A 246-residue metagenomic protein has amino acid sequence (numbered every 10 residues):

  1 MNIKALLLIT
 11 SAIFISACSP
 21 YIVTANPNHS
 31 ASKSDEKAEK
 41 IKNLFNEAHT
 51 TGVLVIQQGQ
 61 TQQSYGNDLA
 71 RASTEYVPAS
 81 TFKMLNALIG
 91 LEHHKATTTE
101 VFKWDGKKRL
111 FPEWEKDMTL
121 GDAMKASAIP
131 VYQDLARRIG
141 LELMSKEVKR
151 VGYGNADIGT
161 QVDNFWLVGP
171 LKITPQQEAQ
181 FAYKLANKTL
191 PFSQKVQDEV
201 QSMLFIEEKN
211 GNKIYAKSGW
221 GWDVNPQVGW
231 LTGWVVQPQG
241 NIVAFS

Functional and structural regions predicted by a protein language model:
S16-A17: C-terminal motif of bacterial Sec signal peptides marking the signal peptidase cleavage site
Y21-T74: Beta-lactamase-like hydrolase cores
E75-E100, A123, E178, F245: Active-site SXXK
M84, A123, S127, G169-T189 (+2 more regions): Active-site-proximal alpha-helical segments within enzyme catalytic domains
E92-K108, F192-Q197: Short, well-structured active-site flanking segments
T119-L120, Y132-Y183: Mid-domain, small-residue-enriched loop/turn segments at the edges of structured enzyme/sensor domains
P175-W222: Conserved active-site loop region of the serine DD-peptidase/beta-lactamase
F205-S246: Short, Gly/Ser/Thr-enriched beta-strand-loop segments that form substrate-interacting elements of hydrolase/peptidase
